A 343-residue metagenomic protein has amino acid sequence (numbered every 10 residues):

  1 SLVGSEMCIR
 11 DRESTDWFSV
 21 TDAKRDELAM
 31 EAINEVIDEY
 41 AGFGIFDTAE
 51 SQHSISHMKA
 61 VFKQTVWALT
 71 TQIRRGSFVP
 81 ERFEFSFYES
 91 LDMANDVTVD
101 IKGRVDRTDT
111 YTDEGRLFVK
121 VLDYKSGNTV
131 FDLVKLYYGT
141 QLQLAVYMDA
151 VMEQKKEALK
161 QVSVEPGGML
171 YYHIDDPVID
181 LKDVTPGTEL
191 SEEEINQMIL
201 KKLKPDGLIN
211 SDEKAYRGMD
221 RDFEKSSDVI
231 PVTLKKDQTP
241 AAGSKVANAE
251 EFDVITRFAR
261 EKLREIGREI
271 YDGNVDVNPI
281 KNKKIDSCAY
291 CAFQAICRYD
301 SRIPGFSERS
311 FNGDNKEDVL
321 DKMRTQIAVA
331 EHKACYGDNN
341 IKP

Functional and structural regions predicted by a protein language model:
S1, S5-E6, R10-P343: Structural signature of nuclease core domains in nucleic-acid processing machines
